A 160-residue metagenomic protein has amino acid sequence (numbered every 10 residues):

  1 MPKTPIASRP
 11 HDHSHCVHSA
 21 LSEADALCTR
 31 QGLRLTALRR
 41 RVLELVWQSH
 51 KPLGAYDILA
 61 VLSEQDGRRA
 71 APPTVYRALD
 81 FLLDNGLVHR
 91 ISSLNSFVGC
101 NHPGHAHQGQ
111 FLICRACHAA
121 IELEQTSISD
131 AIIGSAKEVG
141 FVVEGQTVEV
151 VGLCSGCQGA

Functional and structural regions predicted by a protein language model:
H18-G32: Short, Lys/Arg-enriched N-terminal segment that forms or immediately precedes the first helix of a structured domain
Q31-L33, W47-H50, Q65-D66: Short helix-capping/hinge SLiMs at alpha-helix to coil transitions
R40-L45: Pre-recognition alpha-helix immediately N-terminal to the DNA-recognition helix within helix-turn-helix or winged-helix
G54-R68: DNA-recognition alpha helix
V75-N85: Basic amphipathic alpha-helical segments that dock to polyanions
L83-A160: Non-DNA-binding regulatory cores of transcription-related proteins, predominantly C-terminal effector-binding
